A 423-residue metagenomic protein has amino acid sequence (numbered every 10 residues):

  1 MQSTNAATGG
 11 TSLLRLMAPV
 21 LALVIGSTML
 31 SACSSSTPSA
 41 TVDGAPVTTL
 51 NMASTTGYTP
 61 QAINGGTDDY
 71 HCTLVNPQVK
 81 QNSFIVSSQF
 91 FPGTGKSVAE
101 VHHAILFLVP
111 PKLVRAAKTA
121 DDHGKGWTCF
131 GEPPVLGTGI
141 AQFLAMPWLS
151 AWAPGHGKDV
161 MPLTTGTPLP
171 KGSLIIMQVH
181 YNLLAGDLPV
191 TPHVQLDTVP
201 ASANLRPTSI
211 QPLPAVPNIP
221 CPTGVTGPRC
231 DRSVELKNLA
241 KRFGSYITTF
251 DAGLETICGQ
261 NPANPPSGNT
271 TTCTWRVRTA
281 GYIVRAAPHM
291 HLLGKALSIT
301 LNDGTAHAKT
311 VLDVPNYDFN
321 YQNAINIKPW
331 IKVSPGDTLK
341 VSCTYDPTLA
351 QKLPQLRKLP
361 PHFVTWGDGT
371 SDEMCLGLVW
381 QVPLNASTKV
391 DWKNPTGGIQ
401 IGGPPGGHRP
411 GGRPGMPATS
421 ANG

Functional and structural regions predicted by a protein language model:
Q2-V20: Bacterial N-terminal signal peptides that target proteins for export
G9-G10, G26, G411-G412: Residue-identity detector for glycine
M29-A32: C-terminal motif of bacterial Sec signal peptides marking the signal peptidase cleavage site
S34-S36: Bacterial signal peptide processing site
P38-Y282, A287-G423: Beta-strand-centric surfaces of beta-sandwich/beta-rich domains
